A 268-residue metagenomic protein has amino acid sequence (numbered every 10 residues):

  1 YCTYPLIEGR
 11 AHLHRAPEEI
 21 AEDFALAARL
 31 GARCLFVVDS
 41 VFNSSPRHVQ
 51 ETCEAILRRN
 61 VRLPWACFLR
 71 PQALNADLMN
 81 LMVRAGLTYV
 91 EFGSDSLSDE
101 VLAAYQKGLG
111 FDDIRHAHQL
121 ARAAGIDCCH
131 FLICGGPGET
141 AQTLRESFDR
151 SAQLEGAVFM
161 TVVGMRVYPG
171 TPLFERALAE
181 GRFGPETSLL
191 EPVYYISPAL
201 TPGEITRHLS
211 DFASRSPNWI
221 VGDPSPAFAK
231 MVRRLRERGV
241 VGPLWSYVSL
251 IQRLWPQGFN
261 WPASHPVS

Functional and structural regions predicted by a protein language model:
Y1-F131, D149: Radical SAM [4Fe-4S] cluster-binding motif and immediate context
R10, S44-P46, P137-T140, Y168-P172: Short catalytic/ligand-binding loop motif for oxyanion handling, primarily in non-cytosolic enzymes, centered on
D39, V162-V163: Alpha-solenoid helical repeat scaffolds
V49, L144, P172-E175: Histidine/acidic-residue-rich catalytic or RNA/ligand-binding cores of hydrolases and nuclease-related proteins
R70, L97-Q106, H118-T143, V163-P169 (+1 more regions): Conserved strand-turn element in the central/C-terminal portion of the radical SAM core barrel that lines
D77-N80, P137-Q153: Catalytic cores of alpha/beta
C129-H130, V158-V162, N218-D223: Bilobed periplasmic-binding protein-like "clamshell/Venus-flytrap" ligand-binding domains
T171-L178, G184-S268: Radical SAM enzyme core and accessory elements
